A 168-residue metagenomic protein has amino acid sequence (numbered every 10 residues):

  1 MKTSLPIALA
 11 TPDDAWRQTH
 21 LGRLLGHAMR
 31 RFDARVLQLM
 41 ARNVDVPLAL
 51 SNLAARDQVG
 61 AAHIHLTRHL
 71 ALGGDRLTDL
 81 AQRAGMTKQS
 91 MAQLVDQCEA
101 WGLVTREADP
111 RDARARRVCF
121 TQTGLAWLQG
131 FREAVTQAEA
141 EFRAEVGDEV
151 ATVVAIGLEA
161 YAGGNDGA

Functional and structural regions predicted by a protein language model:
M1-Q58: N-terminal leader segment of winged-helix/HTH proteins
H20, H65, A126: Active-site phosphate/pyrophosphate-handling residues
L25-A28, F32-N43, A84, W127-E145 (+2 more regions): Alpha-helical linker/hinge and terminal dimerization helices associated with HTH transcriptional regulators
G26-M29, H63, A71-G74, T121 (+2 more regions): Generic structural concept
V36-T87, G163: N-terminal helix-turn-helix DNA-binding core of bacterial DNA-binding proteins
P47, M86-E99: Long amphipathic alpha-helical coiled-coil segments
L77-T78, Q89, D96, R116: Residues within helix-turn-helix
D96-A155: Charged, amphipathic alpha-helical coiled-coil/dimerization segments
